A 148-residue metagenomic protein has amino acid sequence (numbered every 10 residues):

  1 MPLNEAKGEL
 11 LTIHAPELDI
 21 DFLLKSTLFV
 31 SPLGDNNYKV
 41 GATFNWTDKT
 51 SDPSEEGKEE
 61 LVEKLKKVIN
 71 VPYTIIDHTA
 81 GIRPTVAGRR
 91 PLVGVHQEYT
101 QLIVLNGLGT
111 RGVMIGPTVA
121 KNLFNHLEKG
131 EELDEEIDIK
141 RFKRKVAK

Functional and structural regions predicted by a protein language model:
M1-Y99: Active-site substrate-recognition segment that forms the wall of the catalytic cavity or substrate channel
E63-K148: Flavin (FAD/FMN) cofactor-binding core of flavoprotein oxidoreductases
